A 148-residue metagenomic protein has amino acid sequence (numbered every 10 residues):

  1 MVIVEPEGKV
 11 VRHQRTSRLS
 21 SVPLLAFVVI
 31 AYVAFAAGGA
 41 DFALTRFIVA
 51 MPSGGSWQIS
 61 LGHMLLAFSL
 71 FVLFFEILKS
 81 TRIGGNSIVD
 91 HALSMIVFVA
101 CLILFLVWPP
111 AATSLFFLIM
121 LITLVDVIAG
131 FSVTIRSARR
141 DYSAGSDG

Functional and structural regions predicted by a protein language model:
E5-H13, L73-G84: C-terminal ends of transmembrane helices
L19-A26, G85-I96: Cytoplasmic-side transmembrane-helix entry/capping segments in multi-pass membrane proteins
S21-Q58: Membrane-helix boundary elements
W57-S69, D90-L93, F117: Structural signature of hydrophobic alpha-helical transmembrane segments
V72-L73, I96-L104: Hydrophobic, membrane-inserted alpha-helices
C101-I119: Membrane-helix boundary connector in multi-pass membrane proteins
L121-F131: Alpha-helical transmembrane segments and their membrane-interface exit regions
S132-G148: Terminal transmembrane helical module of multi-pass membrane proteins
